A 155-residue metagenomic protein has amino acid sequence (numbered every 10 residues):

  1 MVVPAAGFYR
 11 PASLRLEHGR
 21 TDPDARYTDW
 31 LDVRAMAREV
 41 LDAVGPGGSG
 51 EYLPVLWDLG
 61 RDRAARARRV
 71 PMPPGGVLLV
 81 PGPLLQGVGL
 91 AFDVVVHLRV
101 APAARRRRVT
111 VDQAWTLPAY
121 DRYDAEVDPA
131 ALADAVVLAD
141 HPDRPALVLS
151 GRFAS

Functional and structural regions predicted by a protein language model:
V2-P4, G82: Active-site nucleotide-donor binding segment shared across nucleotidyl transfer reactions
P4, R10-R63, P71, V77: Conserved nucleotide-sensing/catalytic segment adjacent to the nucleotide-binding pocket in NTP-handling enzymes
A6, L79, A133: Conserved RecA-like P-loop NTPase ATPase core
F8-Y9, A101: Conserved sequence/active-site signature of Rossmann-fold short-chain dehydrogenase/reductase
R26-A35, R99-A101, R107-D112, D124: Flexible, gly/pro- and Lys/Arg-enriched active-site loops
R63-R108: ATP-dependent NMP and nucleoside kinases share a basic, alpha-helical "lid"
V94, L98, A103, V111 (+1 more regions): NTP-dependent small-molecule kinase module
W115-R122: Substrate-engagement module of ASCE P-loop NTPases
